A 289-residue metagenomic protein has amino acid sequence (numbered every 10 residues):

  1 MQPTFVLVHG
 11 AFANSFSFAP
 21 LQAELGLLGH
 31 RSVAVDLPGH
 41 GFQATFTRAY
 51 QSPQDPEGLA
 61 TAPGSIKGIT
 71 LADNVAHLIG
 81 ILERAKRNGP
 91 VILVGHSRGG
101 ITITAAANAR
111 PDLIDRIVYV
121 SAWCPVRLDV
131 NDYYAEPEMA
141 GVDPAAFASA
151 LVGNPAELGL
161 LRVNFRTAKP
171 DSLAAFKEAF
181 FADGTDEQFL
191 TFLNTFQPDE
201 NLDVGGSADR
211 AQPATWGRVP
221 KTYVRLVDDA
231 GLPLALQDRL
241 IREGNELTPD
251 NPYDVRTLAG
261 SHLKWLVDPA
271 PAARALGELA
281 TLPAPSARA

Functional and structural regions predicted by a protein language model:
G10-A13, H96-R98, W123: Active-site glycine-rich loops that stabilize anionic/oxyanionic intermediates across multiple enzyme folds
F12-P20, S32: Serine-hydrolase catalytic-loop signature spanning alpha/beta hydrolases and amidase-signature enzymes
L25-T61: Conserved alpha/beta-hydrolase
N74, K86-S97: Alpha/beta-hydrolase fold nucleophile elbow
G100-P111: Short glycine-enriched nucleophile-adjacent loop and the immediately C-terminal alpha-helix near the catalytic center
N108, I114, V118-V163, V204: Flexible "cap/lid" loop of the alpha/beta hydrolase fold
N194-G260, W265: Conserved serine/cysteine hydrolase catalytic core
T248-A289: Catalytic active-site module of serine/aspartate enzymes centered on a nucleophile-bearing elbow/loop
